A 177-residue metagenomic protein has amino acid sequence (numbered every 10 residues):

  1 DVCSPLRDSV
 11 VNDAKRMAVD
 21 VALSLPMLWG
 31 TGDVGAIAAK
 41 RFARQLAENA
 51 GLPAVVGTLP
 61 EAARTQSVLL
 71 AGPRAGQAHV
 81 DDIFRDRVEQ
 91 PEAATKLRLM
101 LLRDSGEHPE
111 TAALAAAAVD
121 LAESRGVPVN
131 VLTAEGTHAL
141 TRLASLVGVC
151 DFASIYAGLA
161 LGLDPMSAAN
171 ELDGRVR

Functional and structural regions predicted by a protein language model:
D1-R177: A SIS-like phosphosugar-recognition module
